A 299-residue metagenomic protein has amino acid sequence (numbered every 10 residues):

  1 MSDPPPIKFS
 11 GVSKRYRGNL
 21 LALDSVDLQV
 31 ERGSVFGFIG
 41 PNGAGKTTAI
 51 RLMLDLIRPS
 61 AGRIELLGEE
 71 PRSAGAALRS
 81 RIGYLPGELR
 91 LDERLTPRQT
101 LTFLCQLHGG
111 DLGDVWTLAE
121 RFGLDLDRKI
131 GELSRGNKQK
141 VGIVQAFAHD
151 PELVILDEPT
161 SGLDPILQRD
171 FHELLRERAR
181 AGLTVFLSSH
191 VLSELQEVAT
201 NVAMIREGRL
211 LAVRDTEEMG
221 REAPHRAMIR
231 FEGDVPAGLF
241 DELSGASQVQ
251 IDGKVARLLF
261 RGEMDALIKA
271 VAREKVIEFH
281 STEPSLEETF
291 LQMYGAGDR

Functional and structural regions predicted by a protein language model:
P4-F9, K14-R206, L210-A212: ABC transporter nucleotide-binding domains
R32, P97, T216, E283-L286: Structural motif detector for alpha-helix initiation sites
G87, G123-D127, R180, P224 (+3 more regions): A broad detector of the eukaryotic-type serine/threonine protein kinase catalytic domain
W116, E217-G220, E287: Generic detector of well-ordered alpha-helical segments enriched in charged/polar residues, highlighting helical
F171-L259: ABC transporter nucleotide-binding domain
H225-R299: Short, charged/small-residue-rich alpha-helical element at the C-terminal edge of ABC transporter nucleotide-binding
